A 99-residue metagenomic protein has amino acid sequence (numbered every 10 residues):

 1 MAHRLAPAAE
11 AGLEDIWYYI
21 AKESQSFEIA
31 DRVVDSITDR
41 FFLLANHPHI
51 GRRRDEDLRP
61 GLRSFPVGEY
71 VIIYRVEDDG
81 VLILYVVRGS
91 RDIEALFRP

Functional and structural regions predicted by a protein language model:
M1-D35: Arg/Lys-rich, positively charged N-terminal/basic patches that mediate binding to nucleic acids
A6-A8, Y19, H47, V86-G89: Generic beta-structure capping elements
I29, R52-R54, A95: Short, hydrophobic secondary-structure boundary micro-motifs
T38: Σ70-family region 2.3-2.4 aromatic/basic alpha-helix that recognizes the −10 promoter and nucleates DNA melting
F41-I50: Short, solvent-exposed helix-to-loop capping segments enriched in aromatics
H49-D79: Basic/aromatic recognition patch in beta-strand/loop cores that engages polyanionic ligands
V67-V71, R75-P99: Enriched for short, Lys/Arg-rich terminal
